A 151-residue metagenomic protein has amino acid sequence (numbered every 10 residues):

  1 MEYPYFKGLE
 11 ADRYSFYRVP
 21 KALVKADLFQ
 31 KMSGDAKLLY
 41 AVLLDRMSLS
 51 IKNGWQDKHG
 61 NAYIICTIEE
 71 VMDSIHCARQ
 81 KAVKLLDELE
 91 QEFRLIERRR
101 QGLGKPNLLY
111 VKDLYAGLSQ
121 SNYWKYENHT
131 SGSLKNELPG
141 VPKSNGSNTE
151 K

Functional and structural regions predicted by a protein language model:
M1-K25: An N-terminal low-complexity regulatory-tail signal and nearby short nucleic-acid-interaction modules
G8, F29-Q30, G34, R46-V111: Winged helix-turn-helix DNA-binding recognition segment
R13, K25-A36: Short, structured coil/loop segments at alpha-helix boundaries
P20, Y110-K112, E137: Residues in well-ordered beta-strands of folded domains
A22, Q101, L114-A116: Generic structural motif
A36-L43: Short alpha-helical "packing" element that flanks the helix-turn-helix/winged-helix DNA-binding module
L114-K151: Charged low-complexity intrinsically disordered patches
